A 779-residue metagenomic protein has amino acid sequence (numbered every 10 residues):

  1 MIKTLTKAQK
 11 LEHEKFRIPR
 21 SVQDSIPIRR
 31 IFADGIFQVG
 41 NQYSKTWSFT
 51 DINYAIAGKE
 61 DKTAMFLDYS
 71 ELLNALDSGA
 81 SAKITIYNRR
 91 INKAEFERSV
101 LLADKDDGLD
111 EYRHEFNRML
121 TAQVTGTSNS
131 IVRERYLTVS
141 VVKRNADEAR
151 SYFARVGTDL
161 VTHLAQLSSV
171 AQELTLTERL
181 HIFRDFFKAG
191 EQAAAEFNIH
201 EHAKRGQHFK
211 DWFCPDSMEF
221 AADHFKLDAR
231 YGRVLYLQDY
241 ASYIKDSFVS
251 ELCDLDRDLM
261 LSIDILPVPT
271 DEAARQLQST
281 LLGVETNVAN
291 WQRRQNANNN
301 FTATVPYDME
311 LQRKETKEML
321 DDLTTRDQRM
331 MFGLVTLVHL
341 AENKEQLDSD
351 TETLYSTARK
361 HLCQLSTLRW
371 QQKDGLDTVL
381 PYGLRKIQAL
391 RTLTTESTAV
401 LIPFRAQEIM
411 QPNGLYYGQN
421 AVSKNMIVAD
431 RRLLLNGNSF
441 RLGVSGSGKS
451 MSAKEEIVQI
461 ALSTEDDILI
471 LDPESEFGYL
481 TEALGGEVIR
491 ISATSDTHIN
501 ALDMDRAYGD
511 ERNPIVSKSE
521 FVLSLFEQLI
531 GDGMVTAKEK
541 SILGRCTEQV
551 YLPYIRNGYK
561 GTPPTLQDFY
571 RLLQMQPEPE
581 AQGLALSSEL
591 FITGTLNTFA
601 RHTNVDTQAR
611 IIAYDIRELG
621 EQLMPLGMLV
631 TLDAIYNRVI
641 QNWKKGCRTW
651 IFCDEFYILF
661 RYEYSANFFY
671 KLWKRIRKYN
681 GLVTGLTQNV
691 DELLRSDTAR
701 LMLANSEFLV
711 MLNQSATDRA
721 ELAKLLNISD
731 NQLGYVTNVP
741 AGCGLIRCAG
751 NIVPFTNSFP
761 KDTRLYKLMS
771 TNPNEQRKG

Functional and structural regions predicted by a protein language model:
M1-F404: Extended, folded cores of ATP/NTP-driven motor/assembly subunits in large transport and secretion machines
I52, K59-S78, R89, C253 (+9 more regions): P-loop NTPase motor domains
R441: Hydrophobic anchor at the beta1->P-loop junction of P-loop NTPases
K449: Conserved lysine of the Walker
S452: Hydrophobic positions on the alpha1 helix immediately C-terminal to the Walker A/P-loop
Q459-L469: Post-Walker A helix-loop "phosphate-sensing" segment adjacent to the P-loop in P-loop NTPases
G485-I489, T698-M711: A short helix-turn-beta junction within AAA+ P-loop NTPase domains corresponding to the substrate/partner-engaging
L726-K778: Conserved P-loop NTPase
